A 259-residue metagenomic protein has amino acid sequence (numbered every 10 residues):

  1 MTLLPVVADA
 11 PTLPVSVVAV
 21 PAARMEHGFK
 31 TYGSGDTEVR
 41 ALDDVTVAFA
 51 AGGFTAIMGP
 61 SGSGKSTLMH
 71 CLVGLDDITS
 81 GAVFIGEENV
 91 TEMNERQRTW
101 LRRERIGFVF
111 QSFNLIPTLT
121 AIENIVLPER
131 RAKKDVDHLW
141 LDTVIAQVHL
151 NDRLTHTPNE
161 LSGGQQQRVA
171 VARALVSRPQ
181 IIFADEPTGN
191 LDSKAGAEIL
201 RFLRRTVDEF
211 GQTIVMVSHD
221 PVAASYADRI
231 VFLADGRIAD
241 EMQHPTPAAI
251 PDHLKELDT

Functional and structural regions predicted by a protein language model:
T2-V18: Pre-NBD coupling/linker segments of ABC/ABC-like ATPases
V20-A227, L233, I238: ABC family nucleotide-binding domain
R237-T259: Conserved beta-strand-loop-alpha-helix hinge in the C-terminal portion of ABC ATPase nucleotide-binding domains
